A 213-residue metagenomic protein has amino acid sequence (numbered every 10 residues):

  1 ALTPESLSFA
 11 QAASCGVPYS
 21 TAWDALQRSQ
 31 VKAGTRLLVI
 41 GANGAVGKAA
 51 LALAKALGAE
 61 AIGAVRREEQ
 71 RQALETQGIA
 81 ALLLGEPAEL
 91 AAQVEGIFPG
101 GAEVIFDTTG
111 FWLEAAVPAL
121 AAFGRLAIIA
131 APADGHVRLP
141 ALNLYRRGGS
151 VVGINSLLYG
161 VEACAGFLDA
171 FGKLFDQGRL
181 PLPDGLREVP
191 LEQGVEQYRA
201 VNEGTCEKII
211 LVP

Functional and structural regions predicted by a protein language model:
E5-A10, Q30-R36, G100-G101: Short helix-loop-beta connector
A13-P87: Mid-domain Rossmann-like dinucleotide-binding core that forms the NAD(H)/NADP(H) cofactor-binding site
Y19-A22, A91, L113, A141-L142 (+2 more regions): A general structural signal for well-ordered alpha-helical segments in protein cores
A22, A54, L74, I105 (+5 more regions): Terminal peptide-recognition signature
A64, I129, I154: The conserved SAM/SAH-binding core of class I Rossmann-like methyltransferase domains, concentrating on the hydrophobic
E75-Q77, L82-S150: Glycine-rich cofactor phosphate-binding loops and adjacent beta1-alpha1 units of small-molecule cofactor enzyme domains
G124-R125, L139-P181: Rossmann-fold dehydrogenase core element
E162-P213: C-terminal hydrophobic helical "lid"/dimerization subdomain of Rossmann-like NAD(P)H-dependent oxidoreductases
